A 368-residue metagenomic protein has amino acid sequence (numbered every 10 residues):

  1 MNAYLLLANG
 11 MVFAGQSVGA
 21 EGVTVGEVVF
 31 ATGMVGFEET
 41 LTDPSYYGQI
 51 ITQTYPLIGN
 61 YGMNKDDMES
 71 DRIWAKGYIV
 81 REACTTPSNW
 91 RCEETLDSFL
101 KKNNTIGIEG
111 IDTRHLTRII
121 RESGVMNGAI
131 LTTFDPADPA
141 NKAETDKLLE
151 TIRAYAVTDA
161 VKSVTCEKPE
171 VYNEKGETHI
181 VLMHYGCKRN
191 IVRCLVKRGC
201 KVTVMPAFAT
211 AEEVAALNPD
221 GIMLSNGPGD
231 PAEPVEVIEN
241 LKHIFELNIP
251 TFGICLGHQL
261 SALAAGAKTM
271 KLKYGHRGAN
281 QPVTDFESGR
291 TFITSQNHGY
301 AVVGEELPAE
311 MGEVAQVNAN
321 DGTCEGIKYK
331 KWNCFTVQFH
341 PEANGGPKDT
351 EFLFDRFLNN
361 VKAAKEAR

Functional and structural regions predicted by a protein language model:
M1-E212, A216-L217, P231, N344 (+1 more regions): RNA-binding accessory domains that recognize and position tRNA/RNA substrates
S17-V18, Y55, Q296, K328 (+1 more regions): Short clusters of small/polar residues that mark proteolytic maturation junctions
I106, H179, P250-F252, K268 (+1 more regions): Proline-centered loop/turn at the N-terminus of a beta-strand
E174-I180, S288-T291, Y329-C334: Beta-strand-turn-beta hairpins that frame and shape the catalytic cleft of phosphate-ester-processing enzymes
H179-H184, T294-S295, F335-F339: Active-site-proximal beta-strand elements of phosphoester/diester hydrolases
D220-A301, G346-A364: Cysteine-nucleophile active-site neighborhood
R290-K331, R368: Catalytic beta-strand/loop cores that center a nucleophilic Ser/Cys/Thr and support acyl-enzyme chemistry
G326-R368: A glycine-centered loop/beta-turn motif at secondary-structure junctions
